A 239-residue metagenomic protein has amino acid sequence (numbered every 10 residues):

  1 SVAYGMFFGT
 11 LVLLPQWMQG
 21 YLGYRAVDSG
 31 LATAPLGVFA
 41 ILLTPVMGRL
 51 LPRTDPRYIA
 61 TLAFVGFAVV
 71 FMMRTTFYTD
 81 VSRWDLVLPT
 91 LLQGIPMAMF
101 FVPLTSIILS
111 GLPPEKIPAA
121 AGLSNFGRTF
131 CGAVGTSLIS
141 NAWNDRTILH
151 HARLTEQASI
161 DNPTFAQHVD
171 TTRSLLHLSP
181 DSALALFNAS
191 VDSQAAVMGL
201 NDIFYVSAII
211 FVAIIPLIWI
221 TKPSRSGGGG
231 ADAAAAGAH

Functional and structural regions predicted by a protein language model:
S1-R146: 12-transmembrane solute porter fold
G127-P223, G228-H239: Hydrophobic transmembrane architecture of multi-pass small-molecule transporters
